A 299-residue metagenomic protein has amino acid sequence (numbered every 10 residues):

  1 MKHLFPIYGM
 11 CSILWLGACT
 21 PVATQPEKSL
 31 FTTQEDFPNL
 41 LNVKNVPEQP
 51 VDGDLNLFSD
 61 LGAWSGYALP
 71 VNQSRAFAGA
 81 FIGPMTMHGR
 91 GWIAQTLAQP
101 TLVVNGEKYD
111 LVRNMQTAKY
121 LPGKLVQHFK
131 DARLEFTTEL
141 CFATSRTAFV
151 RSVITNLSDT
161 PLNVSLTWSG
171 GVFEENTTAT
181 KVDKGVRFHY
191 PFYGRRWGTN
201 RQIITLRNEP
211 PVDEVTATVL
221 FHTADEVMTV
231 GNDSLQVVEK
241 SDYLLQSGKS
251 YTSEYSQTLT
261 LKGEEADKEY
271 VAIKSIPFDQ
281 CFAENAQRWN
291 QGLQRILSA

Functional and structural regions predicted by a protein language model:
M1-Q25: Bacterial Sec-dependent N-terminal signal peptides
C19-A299: Terminal accessory carbohydrate-recognition/targeting modules of carbohydrate-active enzymes
